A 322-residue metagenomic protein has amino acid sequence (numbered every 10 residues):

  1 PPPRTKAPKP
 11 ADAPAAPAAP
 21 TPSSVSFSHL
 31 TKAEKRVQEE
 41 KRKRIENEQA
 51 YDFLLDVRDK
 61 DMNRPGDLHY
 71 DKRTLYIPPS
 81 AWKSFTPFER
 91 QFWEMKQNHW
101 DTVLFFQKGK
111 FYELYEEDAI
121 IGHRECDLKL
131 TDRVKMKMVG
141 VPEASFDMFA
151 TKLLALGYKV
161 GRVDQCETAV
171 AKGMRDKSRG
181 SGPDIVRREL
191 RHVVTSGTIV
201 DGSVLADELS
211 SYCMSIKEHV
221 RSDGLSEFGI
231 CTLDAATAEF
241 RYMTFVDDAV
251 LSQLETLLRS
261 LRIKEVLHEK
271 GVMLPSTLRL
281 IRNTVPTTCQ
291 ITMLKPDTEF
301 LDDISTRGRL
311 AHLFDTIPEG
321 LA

Functional and structural regions predicted by a protein language model:
P1-A322: Basic, polar low-complexity surface loops/patches
